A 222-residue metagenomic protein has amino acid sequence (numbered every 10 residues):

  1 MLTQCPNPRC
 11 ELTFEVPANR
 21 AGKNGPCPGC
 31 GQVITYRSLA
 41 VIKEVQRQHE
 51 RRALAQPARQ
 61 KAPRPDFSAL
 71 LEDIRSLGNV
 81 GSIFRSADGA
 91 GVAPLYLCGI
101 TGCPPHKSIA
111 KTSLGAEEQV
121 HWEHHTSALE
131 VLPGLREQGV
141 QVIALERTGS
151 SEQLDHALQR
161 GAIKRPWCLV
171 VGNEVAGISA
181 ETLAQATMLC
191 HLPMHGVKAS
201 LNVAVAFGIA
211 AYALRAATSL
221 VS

Functional and structural regions predicted by a protein language model:
M1-S222: Post-transcriptional modification and biogenesis factors for structured RNAs of the translation apparatus
